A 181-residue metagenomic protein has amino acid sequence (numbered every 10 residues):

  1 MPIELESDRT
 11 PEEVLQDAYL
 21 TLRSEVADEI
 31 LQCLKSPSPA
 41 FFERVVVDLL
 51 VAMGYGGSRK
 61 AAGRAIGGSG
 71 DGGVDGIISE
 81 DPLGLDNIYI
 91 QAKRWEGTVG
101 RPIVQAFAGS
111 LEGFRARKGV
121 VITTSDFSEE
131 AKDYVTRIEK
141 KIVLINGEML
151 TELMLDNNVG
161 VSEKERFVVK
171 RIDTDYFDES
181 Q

Functional and structural regions predicted by a protein language model:
M1-Q181: Mixed-charge (Asp/Glu-Lys/Arg
